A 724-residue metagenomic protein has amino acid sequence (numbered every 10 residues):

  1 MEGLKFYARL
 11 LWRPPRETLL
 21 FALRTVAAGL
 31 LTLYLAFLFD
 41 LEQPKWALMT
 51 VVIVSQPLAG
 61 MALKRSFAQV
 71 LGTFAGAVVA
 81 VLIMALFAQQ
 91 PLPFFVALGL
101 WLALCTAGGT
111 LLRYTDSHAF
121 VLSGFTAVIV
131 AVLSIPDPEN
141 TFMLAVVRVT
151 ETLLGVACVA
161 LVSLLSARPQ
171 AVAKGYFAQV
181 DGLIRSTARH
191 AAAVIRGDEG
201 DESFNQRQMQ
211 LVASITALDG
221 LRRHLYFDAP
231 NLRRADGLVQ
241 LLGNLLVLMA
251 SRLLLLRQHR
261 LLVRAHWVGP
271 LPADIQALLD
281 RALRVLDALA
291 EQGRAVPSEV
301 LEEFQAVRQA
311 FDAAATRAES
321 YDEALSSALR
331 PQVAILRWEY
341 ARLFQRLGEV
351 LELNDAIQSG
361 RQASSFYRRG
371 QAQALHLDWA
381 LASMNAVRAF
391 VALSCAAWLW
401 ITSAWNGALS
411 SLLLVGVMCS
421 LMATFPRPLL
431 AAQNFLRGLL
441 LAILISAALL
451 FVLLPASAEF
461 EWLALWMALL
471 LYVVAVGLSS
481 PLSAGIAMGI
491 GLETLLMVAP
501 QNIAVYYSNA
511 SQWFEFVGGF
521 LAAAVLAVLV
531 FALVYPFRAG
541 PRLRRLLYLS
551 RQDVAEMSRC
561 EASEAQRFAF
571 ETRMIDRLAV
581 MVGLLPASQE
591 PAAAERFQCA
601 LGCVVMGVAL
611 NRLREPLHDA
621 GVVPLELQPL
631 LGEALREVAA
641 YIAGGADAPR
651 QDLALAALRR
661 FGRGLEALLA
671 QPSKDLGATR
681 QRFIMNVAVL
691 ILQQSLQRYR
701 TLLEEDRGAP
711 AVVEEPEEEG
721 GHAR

Functional and structural regions predicted by a protein language model:
M1-P230, R234, E349-A363, Y367-C599 (+1 more regions): A transmembrane helix-and-boundary motif of multi-pass membrane transporters/channels
Q179-V194, D198, V239-R368, V554 (+1 more regions): Soluble C-terminal extramembrane regulatory/interaction domains of multi-pass membrane proteins
A587-V622: Active-site segments that bind and position negatively charged phosphate/pyrophosphate groups
